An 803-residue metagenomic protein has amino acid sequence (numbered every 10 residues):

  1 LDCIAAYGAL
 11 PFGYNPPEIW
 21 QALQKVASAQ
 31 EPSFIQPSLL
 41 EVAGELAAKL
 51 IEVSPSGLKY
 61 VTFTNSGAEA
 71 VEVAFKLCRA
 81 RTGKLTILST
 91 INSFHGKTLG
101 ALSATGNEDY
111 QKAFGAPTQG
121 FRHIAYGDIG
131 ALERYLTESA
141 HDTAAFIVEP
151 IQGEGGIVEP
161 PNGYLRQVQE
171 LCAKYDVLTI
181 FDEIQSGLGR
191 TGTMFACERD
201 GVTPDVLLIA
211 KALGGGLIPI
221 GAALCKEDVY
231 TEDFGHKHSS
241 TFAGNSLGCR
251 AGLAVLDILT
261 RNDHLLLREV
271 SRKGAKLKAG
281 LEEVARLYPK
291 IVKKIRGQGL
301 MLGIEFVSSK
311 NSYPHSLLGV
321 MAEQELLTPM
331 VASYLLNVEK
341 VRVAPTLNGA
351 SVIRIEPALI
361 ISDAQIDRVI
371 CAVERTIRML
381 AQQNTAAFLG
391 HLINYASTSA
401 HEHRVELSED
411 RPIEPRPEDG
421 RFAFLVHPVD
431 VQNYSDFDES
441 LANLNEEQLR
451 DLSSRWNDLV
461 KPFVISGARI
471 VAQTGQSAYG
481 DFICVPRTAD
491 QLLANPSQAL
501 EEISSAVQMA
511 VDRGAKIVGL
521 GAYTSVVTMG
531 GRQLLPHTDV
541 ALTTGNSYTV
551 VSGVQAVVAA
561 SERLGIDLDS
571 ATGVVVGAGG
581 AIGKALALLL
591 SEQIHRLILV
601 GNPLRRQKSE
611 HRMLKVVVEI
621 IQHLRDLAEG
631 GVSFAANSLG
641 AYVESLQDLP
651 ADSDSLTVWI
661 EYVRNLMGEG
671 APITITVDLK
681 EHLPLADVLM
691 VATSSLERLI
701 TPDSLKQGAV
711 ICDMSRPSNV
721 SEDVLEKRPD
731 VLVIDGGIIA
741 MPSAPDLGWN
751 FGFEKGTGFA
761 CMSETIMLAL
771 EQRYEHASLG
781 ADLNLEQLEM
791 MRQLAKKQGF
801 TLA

Functional and structural regions predicted by a protein language model:
L1-V405: Conserved N-terminal phosphate-binding loop of PLP-dependent enzymes in the Aspartate aminotransferase
R122-Y126, A541-T544, G670-L679: Short acidic-hydrophobic, aromatic-tinged amphipathic segments that line or gate anion-handling sites
A140, G201, S591, H682-P684 (+1 more regions): A short, aliphatic-rich alpha-helical micro-motif
I151, T693-S695, S715-R716: Short glycine-/small-residue-rich Rossmann-like dinucleotide-binding loops
L441, S453, V464-A472, Q476-D481 (+3 more regions): Adenosine-phosphate binding glycine-rich loop
G467-D569, L747-F753: Glycine/serine-rich phosphate-binding loop and adjoining beta1-alpha1 elements at the start of nucleotide-handling
E562-V688: Glycine-rich phosphate/diphosphate-binding loop of Rossmann-like nucleotide-binding domains
P650, T676-K680, P684-L685, S694-A709: Rossmann-fold NAD(P) dinucleotide-binding segment
